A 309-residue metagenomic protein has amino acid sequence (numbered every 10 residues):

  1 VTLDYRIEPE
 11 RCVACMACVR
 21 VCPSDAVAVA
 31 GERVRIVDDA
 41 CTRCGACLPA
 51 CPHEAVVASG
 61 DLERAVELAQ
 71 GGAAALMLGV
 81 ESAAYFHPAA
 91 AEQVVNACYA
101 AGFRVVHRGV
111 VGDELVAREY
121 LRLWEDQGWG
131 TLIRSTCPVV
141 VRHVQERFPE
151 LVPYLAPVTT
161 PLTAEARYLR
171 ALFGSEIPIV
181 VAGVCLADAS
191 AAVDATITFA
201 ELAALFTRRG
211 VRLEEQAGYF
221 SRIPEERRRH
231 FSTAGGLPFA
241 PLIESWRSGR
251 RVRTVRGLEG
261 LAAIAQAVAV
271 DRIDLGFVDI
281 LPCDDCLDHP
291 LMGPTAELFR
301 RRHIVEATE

Functional and structural regions predicted by a protein language model:
V1, A14-V19, A40-E54, E92 (+2 more regions): Short charge-dense sequence patches
V1-D4, C12-G31, T160-P161, R251-D271: Short, charged low-complexity linear segments at domain edges
T2-P9, V13-V37, T42, A46-D61 (+1 more regions): Iron-sulfur cluster-binding cysteine motifs and their immediate structural context in ferredoxin-like electron-transfer
S59-E309: Iron-sulfur-associated redox domains of electron-transfer enzymes in respiratory and anaerobic energy metabolism
